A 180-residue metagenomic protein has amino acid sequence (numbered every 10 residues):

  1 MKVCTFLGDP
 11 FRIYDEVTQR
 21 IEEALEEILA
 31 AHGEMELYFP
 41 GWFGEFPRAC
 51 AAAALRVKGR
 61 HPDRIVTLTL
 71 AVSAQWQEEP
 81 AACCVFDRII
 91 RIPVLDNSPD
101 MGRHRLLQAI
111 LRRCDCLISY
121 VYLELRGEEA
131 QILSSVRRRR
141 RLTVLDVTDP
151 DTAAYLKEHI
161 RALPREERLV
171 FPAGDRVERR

Functional and structural regions predicted by a protein language model:
M1-E178: Acidic/glycine-enriched connector segments
